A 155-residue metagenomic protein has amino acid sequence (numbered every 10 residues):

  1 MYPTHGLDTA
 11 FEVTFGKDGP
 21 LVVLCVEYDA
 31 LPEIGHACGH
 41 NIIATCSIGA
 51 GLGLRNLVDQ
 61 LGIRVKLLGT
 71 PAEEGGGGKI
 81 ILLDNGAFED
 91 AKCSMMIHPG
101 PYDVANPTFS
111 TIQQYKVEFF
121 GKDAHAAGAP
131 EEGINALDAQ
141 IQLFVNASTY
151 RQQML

Functional and structural regions predicted by a protein language model:
M1-K17: A non-catalytic alpha/beta surface segment that caps or lines the substrate-entry region of metallo-dependent hydrolase
T9-T14, D29-A37, N41-I42, I48 (+1 more regions): Histidine/acidic-residue-rich, glycine-tolerant segments that coordinate divalent metal ions
G19-V23: Active-site beta-strand-loop-beta-strand hairpin of nuclease catalytic cores that positions key catalytic residues
